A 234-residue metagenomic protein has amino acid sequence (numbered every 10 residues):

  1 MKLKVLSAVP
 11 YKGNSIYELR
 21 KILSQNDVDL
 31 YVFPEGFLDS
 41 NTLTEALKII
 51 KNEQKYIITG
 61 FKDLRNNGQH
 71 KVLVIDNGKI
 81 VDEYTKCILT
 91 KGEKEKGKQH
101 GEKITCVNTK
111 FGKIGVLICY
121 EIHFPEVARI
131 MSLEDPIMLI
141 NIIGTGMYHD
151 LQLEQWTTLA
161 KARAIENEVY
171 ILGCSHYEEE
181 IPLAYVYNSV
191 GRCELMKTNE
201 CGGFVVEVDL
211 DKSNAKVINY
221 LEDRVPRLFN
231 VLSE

Functional and structural regions predicted by a protein language model:
M1-K12, V32, G112-E121, I140: Active-site-proximal beta-strand elements of phosphoester/diester hydrolases
P10, G36-F37, E121-I122, G144-T145 (+1 more regions): Active-site metal-binding loops of divalent metal-dependent hydrolases
P10, T85-K86, T109, N199 (+1 more regions): Active-site donor-binding loop signature of nucleotide-sugar glycosyltransferases
G13-E83, G146-I165: Cys-nucleophile CN-hydrolase/nitrilase-fold catalytic domain and related Cys-dependent amidase chemistry that acts on
L43-T59, P125-G203: CN hydrolase (nitrilase-like) catalytic-core segments centered on the catalytic cysteine and neighboring Lys/Glu
N67-E134, M147-T158, K212-N230: Active-site catalytic loop in hydrolytic enzyme cores
V72-V74, E83, I104-C106, G173 (+3 more regions): Conserved hydrophobic/aromatic beta-strand scaffold that supports enzyme active sites
V186-E234: Long hydrophobic alpha-helical segments typical of transmembrane helices together with their membrane-interfacial
